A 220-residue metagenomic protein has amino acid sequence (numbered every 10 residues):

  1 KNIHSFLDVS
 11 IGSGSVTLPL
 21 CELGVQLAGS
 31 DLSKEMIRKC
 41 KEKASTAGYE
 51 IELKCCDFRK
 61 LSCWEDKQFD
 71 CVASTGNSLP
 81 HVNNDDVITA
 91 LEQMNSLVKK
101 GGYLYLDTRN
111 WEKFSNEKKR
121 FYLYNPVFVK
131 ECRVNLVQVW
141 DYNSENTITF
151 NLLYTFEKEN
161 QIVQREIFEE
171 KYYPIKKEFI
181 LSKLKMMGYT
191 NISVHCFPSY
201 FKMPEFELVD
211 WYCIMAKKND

Functional and structural regions predicted by a protein language model:
I3-G12: Conserved class I S-adenosyl-L-methionine
T17-K60: Class I SAM-dependent methyltransferase SAM/SAH-binding core
C63-C71: A short acidic, Gly/Pro-enriched loop at the edge of an enzyme's catalytic core that lines a small-molecule cofactor
D70-D86: A short SAM/SAH-binding and catalytic strip from SAM-dependent methyltransferases
I88-K100: A short glycine-rich, Lys/Arg-flanked "PGG" loop and its adjoining helix->strand segment in the class I
G101-T108: Conserved beta-strand signature within the Rossmann-like core of class I S-adenosyl-L-methionine
T108-L181: SAM-dependent methyltransferase
K171-D220: C-terminal lobe and adjacent flexible extensions of AdoMet/dcAdoMet transferase-like proteins
